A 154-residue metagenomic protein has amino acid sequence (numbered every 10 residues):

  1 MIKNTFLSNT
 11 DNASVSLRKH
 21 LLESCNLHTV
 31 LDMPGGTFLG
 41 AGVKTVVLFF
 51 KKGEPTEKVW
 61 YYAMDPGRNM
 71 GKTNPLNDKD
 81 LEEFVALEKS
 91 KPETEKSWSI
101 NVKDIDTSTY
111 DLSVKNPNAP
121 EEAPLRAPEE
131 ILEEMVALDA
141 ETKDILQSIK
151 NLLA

Functional and structural regions predicted by a protein language model:
M1-A154: A conserved structural/catalytic subdomain of Rossmann-like adenosyl-cofactor enzymes
